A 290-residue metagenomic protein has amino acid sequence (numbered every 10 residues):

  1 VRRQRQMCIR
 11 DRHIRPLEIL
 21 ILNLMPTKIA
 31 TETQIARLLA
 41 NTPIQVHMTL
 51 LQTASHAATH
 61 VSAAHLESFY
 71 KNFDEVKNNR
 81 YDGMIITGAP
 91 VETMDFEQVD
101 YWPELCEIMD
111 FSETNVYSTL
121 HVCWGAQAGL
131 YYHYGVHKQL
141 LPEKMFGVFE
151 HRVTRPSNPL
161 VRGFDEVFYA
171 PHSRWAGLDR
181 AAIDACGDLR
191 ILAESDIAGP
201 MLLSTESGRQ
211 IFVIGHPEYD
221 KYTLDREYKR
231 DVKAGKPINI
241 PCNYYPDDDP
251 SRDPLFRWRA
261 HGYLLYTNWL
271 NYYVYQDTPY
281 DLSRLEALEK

Functional and structural regions predicted by a protein language model:
R2-I9: Short, small-residue-biased leader/transition segments that mark boundaries at the very start of proteins
I14, Q34-V46: A short, Lys/Arg-enriched amphipathic alpha-helix followed by its capping loop at the start of a domain
L24, Y132-T223, E289: Pocket-forming structural segment of enzyme catalytic cores
Q45-A57: A short beta-strand-loop structural module common to alpha/beta enzyme folds
V61-R80: Glycine-rich, highly charged phosphate/nucleotide-binding loops
I86-R155: Cysteine-nucleophile active-site neighborhood
V232-K290: Extracellular ligand-binding/catalytic regions of CAZymes and related secreted enzymes and adhesion modules
